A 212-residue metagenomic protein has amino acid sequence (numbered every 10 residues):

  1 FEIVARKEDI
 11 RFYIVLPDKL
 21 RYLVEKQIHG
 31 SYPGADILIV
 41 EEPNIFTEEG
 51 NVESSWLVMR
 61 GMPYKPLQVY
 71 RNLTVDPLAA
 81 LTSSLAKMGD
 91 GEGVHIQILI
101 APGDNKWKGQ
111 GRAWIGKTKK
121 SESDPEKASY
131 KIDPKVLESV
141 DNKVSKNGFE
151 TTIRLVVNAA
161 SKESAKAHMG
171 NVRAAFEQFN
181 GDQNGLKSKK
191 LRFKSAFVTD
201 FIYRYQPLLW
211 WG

Functional and structural regions predicted by a protein language model:
F1-G212: Extended, folded cores of ATP/NTP-driven motor/assembly subunits in large transport and secretion machines
